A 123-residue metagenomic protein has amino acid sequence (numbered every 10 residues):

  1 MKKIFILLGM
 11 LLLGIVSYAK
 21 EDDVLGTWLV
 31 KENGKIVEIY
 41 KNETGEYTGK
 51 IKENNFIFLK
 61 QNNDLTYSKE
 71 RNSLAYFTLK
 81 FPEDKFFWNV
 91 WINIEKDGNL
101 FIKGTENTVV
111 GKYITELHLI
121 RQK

Functional and structural regions predicted by a protein language model:
I4-L13: Sec-dependent N-terminal signal peptides
S17-T27, E116-K123: N-terminal helix-cap/turn-to-beta initiation motif at the start of protein domains
D23-N89: Central antiparallel beta-sheet cores of small beta-barrel/beta-sandwich binding domains
K41-N42, I94-E95, R121: Generic beta-strand structural signal
V90-D97, I102: Acidic, Gly/Ser/Thr-rich repeat motifs that build Ca2+-stabilized beta-propeller blades
F101-K123: Edge beta-strand at a domain terminus
